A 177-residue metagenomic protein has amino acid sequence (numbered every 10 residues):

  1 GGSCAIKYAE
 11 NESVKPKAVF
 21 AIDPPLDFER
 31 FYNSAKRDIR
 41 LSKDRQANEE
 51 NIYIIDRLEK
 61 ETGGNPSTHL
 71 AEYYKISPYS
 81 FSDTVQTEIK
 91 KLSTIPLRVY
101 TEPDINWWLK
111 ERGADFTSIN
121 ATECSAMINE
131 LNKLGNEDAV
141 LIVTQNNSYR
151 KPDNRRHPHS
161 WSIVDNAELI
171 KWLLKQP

Functional and structural regions predicted by a protein language model:
G1-G2: Catalytic nucleophile loop
I6-A71: Hydrolase active-site cap/lid region
E10, Q86, A167-K171: Amphipathic, non-transmembrane alpha-helical secondary structure
K15, S93, N136-D138: A short helix-to-beta-strand connector/capping loop
H69-E88: Active-site nucleophile elbow and catalytic-triad environment of alpha/beta-hydrolase enzymes
K90-L97: Short, proline-enriched alpha-helix->beta-strand connector loops that line the catalytic pocket of alpha/beta-hydrolase
L97-E111, S118-P177: C-terminal catalytic histidine-bearing segment of alpha/beta-hydrolase fold enzymes
